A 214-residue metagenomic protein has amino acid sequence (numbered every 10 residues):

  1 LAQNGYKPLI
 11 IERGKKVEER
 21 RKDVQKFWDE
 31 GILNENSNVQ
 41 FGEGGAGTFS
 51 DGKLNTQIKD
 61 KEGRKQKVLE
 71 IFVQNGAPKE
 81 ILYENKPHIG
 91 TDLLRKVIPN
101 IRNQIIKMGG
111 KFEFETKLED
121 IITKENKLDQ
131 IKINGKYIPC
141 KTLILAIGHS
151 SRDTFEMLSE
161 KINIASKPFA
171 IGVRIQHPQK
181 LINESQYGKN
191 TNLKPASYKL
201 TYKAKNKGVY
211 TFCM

Functional and structural regions predicted by a protein language model:
L1-K53, Q57-M214: Residues forming the flavin
